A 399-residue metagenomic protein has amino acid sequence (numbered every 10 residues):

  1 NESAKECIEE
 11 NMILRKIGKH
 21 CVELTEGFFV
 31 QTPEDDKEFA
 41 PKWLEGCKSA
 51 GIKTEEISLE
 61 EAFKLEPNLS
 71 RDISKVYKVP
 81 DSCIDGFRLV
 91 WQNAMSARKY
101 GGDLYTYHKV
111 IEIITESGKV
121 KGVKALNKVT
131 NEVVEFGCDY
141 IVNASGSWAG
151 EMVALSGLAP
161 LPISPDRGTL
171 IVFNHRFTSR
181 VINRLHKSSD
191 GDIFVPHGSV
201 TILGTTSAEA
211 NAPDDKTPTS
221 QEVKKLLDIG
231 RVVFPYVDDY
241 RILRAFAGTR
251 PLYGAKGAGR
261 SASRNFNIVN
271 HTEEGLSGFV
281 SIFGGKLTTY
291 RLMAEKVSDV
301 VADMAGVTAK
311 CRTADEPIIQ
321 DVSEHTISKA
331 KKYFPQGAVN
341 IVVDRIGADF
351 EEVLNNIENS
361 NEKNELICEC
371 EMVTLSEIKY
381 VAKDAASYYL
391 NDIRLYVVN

Functional and structural regions predicted by a protein language model:
N1-L65, D192, K329-G337: Dinucleotide-binding Rossmann-like beta1-alpha1 core, especially the glycine-rich loop that anchors the ADP
E9-H20, S49-I52, P67, K99-D103 (+3 more regions): Generic secondary-structure signature for well-ordered alpha-helical cores
V30-Y100, Y105-T106, E112-K119, K124 (+4 more regions): Flavin (FAD/FMN) cofactor-binding and adjacent substrate-gating region of FAD-dependent oxidoreductase domains
E56-S58, L104-T106, N143, L203 (+1 more regions): General beta-strand structural signal in soluble alpha/beta enzymes
G86-R88, S96, V153-A154, A159-T169 (+4 more regions): C-terminal catalytic lobe of FAD-dependent flavoproteins
V129-Y140, A144: Core beta-strand elements of the Rossmann-like FAD/NAD(P) dinucleotide-binding domain in flavoenzyme oxidoreductases
